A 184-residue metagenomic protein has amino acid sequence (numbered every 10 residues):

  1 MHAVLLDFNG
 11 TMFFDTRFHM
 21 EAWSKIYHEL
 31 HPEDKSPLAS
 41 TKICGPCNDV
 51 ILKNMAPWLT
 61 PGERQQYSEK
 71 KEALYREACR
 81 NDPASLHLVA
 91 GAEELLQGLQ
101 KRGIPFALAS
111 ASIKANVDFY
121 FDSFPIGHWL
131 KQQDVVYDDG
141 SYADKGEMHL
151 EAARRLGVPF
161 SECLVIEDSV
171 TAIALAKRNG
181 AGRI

Functional and structural regions predicted by a protein language model:
M1-A90, Q100-R102: N-terminal helical cap/lid subdomain that shapes the substrate entry/recognition surface in HAD-like hydrolases
L5, V165-I166: Generic enzyme active-site microenvironment
T16, A90, S110-I113, S169: Helix N-cap/beta->alpha junction signal
S85, A107, I113-L164, V170 (+2 more regions): Substrate-recognition "cap/lid" segment bordering the active-site pocket of phosphatases
G91-L95, M148-E151: Well-ordered alpha-helical segments embedded in enzymatic catalytic cores
E93, Q97, I173-A174: Alpha-helical segments flanking ligand/cofactor-binding loops in enzyme cores
F106, R183-I184: Hydrophobic beta-strand scaffold residues
